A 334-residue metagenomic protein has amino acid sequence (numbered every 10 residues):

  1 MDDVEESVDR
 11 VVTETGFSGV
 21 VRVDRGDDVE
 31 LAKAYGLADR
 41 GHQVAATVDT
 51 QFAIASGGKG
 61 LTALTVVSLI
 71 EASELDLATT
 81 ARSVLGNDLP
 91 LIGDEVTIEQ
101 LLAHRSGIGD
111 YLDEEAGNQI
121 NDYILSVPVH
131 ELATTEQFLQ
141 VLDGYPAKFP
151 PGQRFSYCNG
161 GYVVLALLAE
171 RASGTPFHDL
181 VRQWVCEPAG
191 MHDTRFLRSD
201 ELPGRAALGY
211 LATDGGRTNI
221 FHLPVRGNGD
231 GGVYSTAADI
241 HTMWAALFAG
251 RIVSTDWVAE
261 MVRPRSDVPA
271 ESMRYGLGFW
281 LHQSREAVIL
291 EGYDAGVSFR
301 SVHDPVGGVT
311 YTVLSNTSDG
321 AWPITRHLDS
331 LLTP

Functional and structural regions predicted by a protein language model:
M1-A34, E170-T175, D179-Q183, E187 (+2 more regions): Catalytic loop of the DD-peptidase/beta-lactamase superfamily, centered on the K-T-G motif and neighboring
V4, T50, L77, D94 (+6 more regions): Residue-level signature of the cytosolic catalytic core of signaling kinases
T13-V20, G41-Q100, F149-G160, N228-G231 (+1 more regions): Short active-site loop at a secondary-structure junction that contains or immediately precedes the catalytic residue(s)
E30-A34, D49-Q51, D110-A116, D122-P203 (+1 more regions): Catalytic-site signature segments of enzymes, centered on catalytic residues
L37-D39, T80-N87, G117-L125, M261-V262: Short linear capping/connector segments at secondary-structure termini
G41-A45, I120, F221-P224: Short glycine/proline- and charge-enriched loop/turn segments that cap or connect secondary-structure elements
A53-G57, L69-E114, G144, L167 (+2 more regions): Active-site helix/loop module of the DD-peptidase/beta-lactamase fold, centered on the serine-lysine SxxK catalytic
T62-A63, I98, T135, L139 (+1 more regions): A general structural signal for well-ordered alpha-helical segments in protein cores
